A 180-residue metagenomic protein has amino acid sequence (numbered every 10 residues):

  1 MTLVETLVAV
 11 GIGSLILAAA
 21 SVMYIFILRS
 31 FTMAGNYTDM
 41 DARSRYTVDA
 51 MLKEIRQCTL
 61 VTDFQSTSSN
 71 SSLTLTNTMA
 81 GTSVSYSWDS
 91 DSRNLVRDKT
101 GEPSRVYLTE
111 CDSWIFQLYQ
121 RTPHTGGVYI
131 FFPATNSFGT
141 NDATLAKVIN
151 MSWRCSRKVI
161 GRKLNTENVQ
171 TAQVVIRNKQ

Functional and structural regions predicted by a protein language model:
M1-R56: Aliphatic-rich helix starts adjacent to a transmembrane/signal segment
T32-M33, Y37-A42, I55-A80: Short, glycine/small-hydrophobic-rich surface segments
C58, C111, T144-V148: A broad structural signal for short, well-ordered beta-strand segments within beta-sheet-rich domains
F64-A134, N165-V169: Type IV pilin-like appendage domain
F138-A143: Exposed beta-sheet edge/beta-hairpin loop segments within beta-rich domains
T144-Q180: Short, surface-exposed interaction loops/tails
